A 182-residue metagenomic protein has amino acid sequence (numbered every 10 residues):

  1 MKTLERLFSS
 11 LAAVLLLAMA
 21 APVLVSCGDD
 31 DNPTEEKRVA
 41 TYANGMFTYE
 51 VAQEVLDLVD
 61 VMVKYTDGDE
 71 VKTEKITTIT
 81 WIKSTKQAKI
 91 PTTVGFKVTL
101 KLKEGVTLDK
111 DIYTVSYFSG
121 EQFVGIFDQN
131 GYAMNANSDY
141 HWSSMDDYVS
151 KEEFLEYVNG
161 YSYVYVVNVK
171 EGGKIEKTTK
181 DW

Functional and structural regions predicted by a protein language model:
K2-A13: Bacterial N-terminal signal peptides that target proteins for export
T3-L4, L17-V51: Bacterial Sec-dependent N-terminal signal peptides
R38-A40, T80-T92, V164-W182: Extracellular and analogous surface-interaction loops
T41-G45, D57, T92-V94, D111-V115: Residues at beta-strand starts and edge strands
F47-Y49, L56-D57, K72: An extracellular/secretory-lumen and virion-surface interaction module
E54-D67: Short, ordered, surface-exposed loop/turn motifs in non-cytosolic proteins
K64-L108: Tryptophan-paired
T99-W182: Extracytoplasmic electrostatic interaction patches
